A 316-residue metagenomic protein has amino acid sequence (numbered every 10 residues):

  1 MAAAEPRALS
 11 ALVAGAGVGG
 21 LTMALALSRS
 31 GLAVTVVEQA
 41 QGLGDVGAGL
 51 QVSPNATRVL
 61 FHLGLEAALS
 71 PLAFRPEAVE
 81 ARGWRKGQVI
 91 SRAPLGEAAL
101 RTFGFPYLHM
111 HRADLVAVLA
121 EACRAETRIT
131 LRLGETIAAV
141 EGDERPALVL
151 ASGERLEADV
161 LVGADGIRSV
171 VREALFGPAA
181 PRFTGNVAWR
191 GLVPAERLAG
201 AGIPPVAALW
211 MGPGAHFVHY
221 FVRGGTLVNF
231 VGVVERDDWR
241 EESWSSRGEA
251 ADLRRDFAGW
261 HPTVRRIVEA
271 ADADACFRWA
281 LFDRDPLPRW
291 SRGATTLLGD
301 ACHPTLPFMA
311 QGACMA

Functional and structural regions predicted by a protein language model:
A2-A11, S28, S53-P194, D237-D256: Conserved N-terminal helical subregion
S10, A33, L227-F230: Residues at the starts of beta-strands that form the adenosine-phosphate
V13-Q41, V162-G163, W189, H219 (+2 more regions): Conserved mid-domain beta->alpha element of the FAD-binding
L43, F103-H109, A310-A313: Glycine-rich "substrate-gating" loop/helix at the edge of Rossmann-like oxidoreductase active sites
A67, A195-I203, W239, T263 (+1 more regions): Short helix-loop capping/hinge motifs at secondary-structure junctions, enriched in acidic/polar residues
P71-F74, T130, G259-R278: Acidic/histidine metal-binding catalytic segments
E157, L227, G293-A294: Conserved catalytic motifs of the protein kinase core domain
P205-R240, S246, A250-G259, L281: Active-site substrate-recognition segment that forms the wall of the catalytic cavity or substrate channel
